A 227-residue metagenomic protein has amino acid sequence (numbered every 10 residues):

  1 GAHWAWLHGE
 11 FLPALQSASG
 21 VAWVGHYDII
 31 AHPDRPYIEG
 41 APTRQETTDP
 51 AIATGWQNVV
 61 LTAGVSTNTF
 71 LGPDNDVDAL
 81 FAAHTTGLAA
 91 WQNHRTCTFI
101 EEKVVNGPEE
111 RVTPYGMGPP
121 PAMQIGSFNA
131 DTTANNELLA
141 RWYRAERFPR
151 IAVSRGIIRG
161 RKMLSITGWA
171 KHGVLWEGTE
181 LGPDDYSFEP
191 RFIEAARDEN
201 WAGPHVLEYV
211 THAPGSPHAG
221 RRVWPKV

Functional and structural regions predicted by a protein language model:
G1-V227: Macromolecular interaction modules
